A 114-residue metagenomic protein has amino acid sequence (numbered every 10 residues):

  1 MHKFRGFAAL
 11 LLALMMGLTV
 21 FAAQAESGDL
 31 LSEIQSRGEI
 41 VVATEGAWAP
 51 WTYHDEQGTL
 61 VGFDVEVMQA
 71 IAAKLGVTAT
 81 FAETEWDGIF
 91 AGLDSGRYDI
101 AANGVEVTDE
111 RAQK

Functional and structural regions predicted by a protein language model:
M1-R37: Short, low-complexity disordered leader/linker segments with a strong preference for bacterial N-terminal type II
Q24-T59: Immediate post-signal peptide segment of exported/extracytoplasmic ligand-binding proteins
L30, V67-M68, I89-G92: Short, hydrophobic alpha-helical packing/hinge segments within bilobed ligand-binding/sensory domains
D55-G76: Short, polar/charged alpha-helical segment
A73, T78-K114: Acidic, polar ligand-binding/catalytic clefts
